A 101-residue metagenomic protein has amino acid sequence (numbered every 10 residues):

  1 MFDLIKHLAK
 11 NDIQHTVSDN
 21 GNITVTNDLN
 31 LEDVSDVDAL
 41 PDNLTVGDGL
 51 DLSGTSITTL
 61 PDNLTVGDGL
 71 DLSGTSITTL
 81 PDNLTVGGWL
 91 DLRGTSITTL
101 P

Functional and structural regions predicted by a protein language model:
M1-A39: N-terminal capping/linker segments that flank leucine-rich repeat
T24-P101: A detector of tandem-repeat and repeat-rich interaction/domain scaffolds
